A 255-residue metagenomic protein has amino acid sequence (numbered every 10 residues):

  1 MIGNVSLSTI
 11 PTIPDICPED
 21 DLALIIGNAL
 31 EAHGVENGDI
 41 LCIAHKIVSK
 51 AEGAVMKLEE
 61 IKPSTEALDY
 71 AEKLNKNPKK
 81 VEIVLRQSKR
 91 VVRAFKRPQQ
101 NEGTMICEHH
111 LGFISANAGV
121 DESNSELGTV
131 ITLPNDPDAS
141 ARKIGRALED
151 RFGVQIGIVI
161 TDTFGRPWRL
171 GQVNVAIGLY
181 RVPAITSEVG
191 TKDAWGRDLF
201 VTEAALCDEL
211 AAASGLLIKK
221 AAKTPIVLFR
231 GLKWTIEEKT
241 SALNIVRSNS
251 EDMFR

Functional and structural regions predicted by a protein language model:
M1-R255: N-terminal and secondary-structure boundary signal
